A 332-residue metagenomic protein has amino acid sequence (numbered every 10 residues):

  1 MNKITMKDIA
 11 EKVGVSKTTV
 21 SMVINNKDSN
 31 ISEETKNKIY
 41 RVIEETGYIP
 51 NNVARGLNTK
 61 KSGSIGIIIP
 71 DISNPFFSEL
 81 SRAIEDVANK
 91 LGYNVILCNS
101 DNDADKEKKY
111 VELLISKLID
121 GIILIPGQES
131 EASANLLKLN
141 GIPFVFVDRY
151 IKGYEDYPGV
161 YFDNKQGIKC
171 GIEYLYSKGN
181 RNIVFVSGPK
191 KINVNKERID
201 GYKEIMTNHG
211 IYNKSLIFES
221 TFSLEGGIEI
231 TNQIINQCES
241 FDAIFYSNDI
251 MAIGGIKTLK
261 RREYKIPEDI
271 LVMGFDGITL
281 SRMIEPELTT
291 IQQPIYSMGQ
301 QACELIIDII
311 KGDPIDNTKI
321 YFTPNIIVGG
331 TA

Functional and structural regions predicted by a protein language model:
M1-K61: N-terminal helix-turn-helix DNA-binding module of bacterial transcription factors
K17-M22, L57-D71, Y174, N182-P189: Short beta-strand segments enriched in small/hydrophobic residues
E33-N37, E45-G121, K203: Amphipathic helical "hinge" segments at domain boundaries
P70-S78, C98-K106, V160-C170, V186-I230 (+5 more regions): Hinge/beta->alpha junction and helix N-cap segments in small-molecule ligand-binding domains
N102, L124-C170, I250, D276-L288: Flexible loop/hinge segments that line or gate small-molecule binding clefts
D105-L118, G226-S240: Short, well-structured alpha-helical segments in soluble
R181-N182, N213-L216, I266-L271: Short acidic capping loops at alpha-helix termini that bridge into adjacent secondary structure
N232-Q233, Q237-A332: Flexible loop/turn connectors
